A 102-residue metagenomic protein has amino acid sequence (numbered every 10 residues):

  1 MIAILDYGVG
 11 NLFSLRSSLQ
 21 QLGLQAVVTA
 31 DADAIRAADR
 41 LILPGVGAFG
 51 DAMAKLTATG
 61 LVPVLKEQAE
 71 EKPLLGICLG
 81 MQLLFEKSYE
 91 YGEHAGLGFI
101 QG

Functional and structural regions predicted by a protein language model:
I2-L24: N-terminal beta1-alpha1 ligand-phosphate binding loop
V9-L12, A32, V46-G47, T59: Alpha-helix N-cap/helix-start capping motif
N11, I35, L83: Flexible, glycine-rich phosphate/dinucleotide-binding loops and adjacent beta-alpha linkers at cofactor/substrate
A34-I35, Q68: Structural alpha-helical scaffold elements that stabilize or flank donor/cofactor-binding regions in carbohydrate
A38: An anion/phosphate-binding loop that grips the pyrophosphate of nucleotide cofactors and donors
I42-P44: Structural motif
G47-G102: Cysteine-nucleophile active-site neighborhood
